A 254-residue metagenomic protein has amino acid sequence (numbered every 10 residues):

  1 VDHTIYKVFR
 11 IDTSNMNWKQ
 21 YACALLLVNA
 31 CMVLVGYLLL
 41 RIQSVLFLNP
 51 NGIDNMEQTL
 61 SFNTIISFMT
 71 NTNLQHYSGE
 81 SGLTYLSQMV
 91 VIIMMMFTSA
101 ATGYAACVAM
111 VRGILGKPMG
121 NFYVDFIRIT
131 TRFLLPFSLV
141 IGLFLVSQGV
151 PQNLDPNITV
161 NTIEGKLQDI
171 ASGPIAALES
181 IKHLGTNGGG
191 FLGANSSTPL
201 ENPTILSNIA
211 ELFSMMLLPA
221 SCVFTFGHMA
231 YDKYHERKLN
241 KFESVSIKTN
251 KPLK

Functional and structural regions predicted by a protein language model:
V1-N63, T84, R112-G116, G120 (+2 more regions): N-terminal alpha-helical transmembrane segments of multi-pass membrane transport and channel/translocase proteins
M16-N17, Y21-L25, N55, M96 (+5 more regions): Hydrophobic alpha-helical scaffolding
F47-V91, P151-F213, K254: P-loop potassium selectivity filter motif centered on the GYG triad
L83-L154, I209-N240, T249-N250: A conserved hydrophobic secondary-structure block that centers on an alpha-helix together with its immediately flanking
